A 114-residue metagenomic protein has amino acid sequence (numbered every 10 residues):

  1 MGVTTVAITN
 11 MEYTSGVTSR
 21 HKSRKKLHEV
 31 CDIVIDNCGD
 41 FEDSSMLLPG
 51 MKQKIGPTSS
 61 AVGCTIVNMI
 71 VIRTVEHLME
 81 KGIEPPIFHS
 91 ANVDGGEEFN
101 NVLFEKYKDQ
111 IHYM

Functional and structural regions predicted by a protein language model:
M1-T65, V71: Glycine-rich phosphate-binding loops that contact phosphosugars or nucleotide phosphates
D32-I33, V62-M69, V102-M114: Short, Lys/Arg-enriched charge-dense amphipathic segments
E76-M114: Active-site phosphate/pyrophosphate-binding segments
